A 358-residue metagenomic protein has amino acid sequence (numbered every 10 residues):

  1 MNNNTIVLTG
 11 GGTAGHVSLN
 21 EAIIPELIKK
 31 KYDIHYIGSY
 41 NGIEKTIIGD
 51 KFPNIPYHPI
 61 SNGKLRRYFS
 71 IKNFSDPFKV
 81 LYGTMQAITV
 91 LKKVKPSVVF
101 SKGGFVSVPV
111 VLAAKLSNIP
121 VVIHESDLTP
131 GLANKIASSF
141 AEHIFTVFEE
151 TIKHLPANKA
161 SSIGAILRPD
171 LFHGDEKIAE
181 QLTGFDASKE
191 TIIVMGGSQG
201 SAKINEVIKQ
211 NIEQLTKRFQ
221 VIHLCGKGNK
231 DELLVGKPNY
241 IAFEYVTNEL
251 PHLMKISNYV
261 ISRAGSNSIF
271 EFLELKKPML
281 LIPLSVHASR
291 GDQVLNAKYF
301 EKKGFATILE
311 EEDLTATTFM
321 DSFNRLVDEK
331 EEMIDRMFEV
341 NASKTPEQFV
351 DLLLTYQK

Functional and structural regions predicted by a protein language model:
N3-G11, I28-F78, I163, E310-E312: Conserved nucleotide-sugar phosphate-binding/catalytic loop shared by glycosyltransferases and other
T5, Y32-D33, N54-P56, K115-K177: Active-site-proximal region of nucleotide-activated glycan assembly enzymes, centered on histidine/acidic-rich loops
Y36, G42-P53, E176-Y259, V294-N296 (+1 more regions): Donor-nucleotide binding loops and adjacent catalytic segments primarily of GT-B fold Leloir glycosyltransferases
F69-V98, L116: An amphipathic, basic-hydrophobic alpha-helix
P96-V98, K255-F270, K277-P278: Acidic donor-binding loop of glycosyltransferase active sites
K303-E331: C-terminal "capping" alpha-helix adjacent to the active site of nucleotide-linked donor transferases in cell-envelope
R325, A342-K358: C-terminal alpha-helical cap of glycosyltransferases
E331-S343: A short, well-ordered alpha-helix in the C-terminal region of glycosyltransferases
